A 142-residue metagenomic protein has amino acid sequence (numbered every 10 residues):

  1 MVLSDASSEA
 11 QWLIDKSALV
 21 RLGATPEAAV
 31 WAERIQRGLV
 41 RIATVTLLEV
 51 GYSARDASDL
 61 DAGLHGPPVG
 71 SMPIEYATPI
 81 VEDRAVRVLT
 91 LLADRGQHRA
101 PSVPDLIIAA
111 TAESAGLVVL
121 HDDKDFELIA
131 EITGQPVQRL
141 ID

Functional and structural regions predicted by a protein language model:
M1-I42, Y52-G66: Short, well-structured N-terminal submotif of metal-dependent ribonuclease cores
M1-Q11, E113-D142: Acidic, PIN/NYN-like endoribonuclease modules and their adjacent C-terminal/linker elements
V2-S4, M72-V118: Active-site neighborhoods of divalent-metal-dependent phosphate/nucleic-acid chemistry enzymes
W12, L39-R41, V69-Y76, V118: Short loop->beta-strand "edge-of-pocket" segments that line small-molecule binding or catalytic clefts across diverse
I14-D15, A43, A100-S102, R139-D142: Histidine- and aromatic-rich ligand-binding microenvironments
S17, L106-I107, E127: Active-site phosphate/pyrophosphate-handling residues
L19-V20, L47-V50, F126: A generic structural signal for short hydrophobic patches within well-formed alpha-helices
A28, L47, L60, E82-V86 (+1 more regions): A general structural signal for well-ordered alpha-helical segments in protein cores
